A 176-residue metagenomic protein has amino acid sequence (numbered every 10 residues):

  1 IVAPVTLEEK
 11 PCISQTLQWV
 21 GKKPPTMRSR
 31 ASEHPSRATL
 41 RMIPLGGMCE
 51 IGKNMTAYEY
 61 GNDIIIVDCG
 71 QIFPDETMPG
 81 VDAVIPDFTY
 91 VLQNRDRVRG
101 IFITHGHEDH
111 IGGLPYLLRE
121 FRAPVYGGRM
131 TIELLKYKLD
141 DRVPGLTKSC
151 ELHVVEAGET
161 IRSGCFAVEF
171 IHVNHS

Functional and structural regions predicted by a protein language model:
V2-A3, E8-E9: Short amphipathic, helix-prone segments within low-complexity/disordered or flexible regions
A3, R28, E50-I51: In a subset of proteins, long, contiguous C-terminal domains/tails are tracked
E9-I43, E59-G70: Metallo-beta-lactamase
R28-R30, H34, M130-S176: Metallo-beta-lactamase
T39-L45, I51-Y60, E159-S176: Catalytic core of the metallo-beta-lactamase
M48-K53, Y60-I103, P115-A123, G127-T131 (+1 more regions): Pre-active-site segment of Zn-dependent metallo-hydrolases
G100, T104-H110, H175: Histidine-centered divalent metal-coordination motifs
